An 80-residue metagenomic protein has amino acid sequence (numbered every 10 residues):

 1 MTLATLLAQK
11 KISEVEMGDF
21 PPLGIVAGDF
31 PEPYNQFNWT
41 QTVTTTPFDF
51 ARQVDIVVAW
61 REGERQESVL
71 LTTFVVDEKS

Functional and structural regions predicted by a protein language model:
M1-S80: Flexible, low-complexity segments enriched in proline/glycine/serine and punctuated by aromatic residues
